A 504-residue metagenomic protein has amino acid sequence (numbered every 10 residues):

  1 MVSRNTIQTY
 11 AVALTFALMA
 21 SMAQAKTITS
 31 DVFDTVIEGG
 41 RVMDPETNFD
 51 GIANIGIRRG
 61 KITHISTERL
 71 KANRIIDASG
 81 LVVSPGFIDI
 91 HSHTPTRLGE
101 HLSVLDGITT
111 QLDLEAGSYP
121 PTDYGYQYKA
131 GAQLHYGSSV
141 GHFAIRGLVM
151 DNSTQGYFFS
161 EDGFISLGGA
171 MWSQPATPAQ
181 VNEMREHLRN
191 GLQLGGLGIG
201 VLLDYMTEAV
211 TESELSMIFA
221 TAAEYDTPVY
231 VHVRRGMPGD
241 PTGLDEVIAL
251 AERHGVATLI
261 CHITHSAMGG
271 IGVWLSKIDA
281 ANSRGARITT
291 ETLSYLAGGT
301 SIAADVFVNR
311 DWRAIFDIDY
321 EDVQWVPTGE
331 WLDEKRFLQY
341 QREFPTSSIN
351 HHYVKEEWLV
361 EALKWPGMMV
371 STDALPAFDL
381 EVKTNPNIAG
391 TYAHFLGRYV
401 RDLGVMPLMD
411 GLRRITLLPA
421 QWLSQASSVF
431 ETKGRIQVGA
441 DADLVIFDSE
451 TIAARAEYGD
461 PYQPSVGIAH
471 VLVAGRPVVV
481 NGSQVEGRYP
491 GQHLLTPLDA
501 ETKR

Functional and structural regions predicted by a protein language model:
N5-T6, V12-T15, M22-A53, R58 (+5 more regions): Active-site microenvironment of metallo-dependent hydrolases
V36, I75-D77, F87, Y136-S138 (+2 more regions): Conserved beta-strand scaffold positions in the cores of enzyme catalytic domains, especially in NTP/NDP-utilizing
E68-L70, D77-G131, A251: Metal-associated gating/positioning segment near the N- to mid-region
H91, L203-E208, V233-P238, H262-M268 (+2 more regions): Conserved short loop/turn motifs at secondary-structure junctions
P95-H101, Q180-N190, T242-G243: Short, acidic/polar
H101-T122, Q133-A144, L192-T207, Y225-R234 (+3 more regions): Divalent metal-dependent hydrolysis catalytic cores, especially in the metallo-beta-lactamase
Y119-Y124, A209-I218, G243: Active-site-adjacent beta->alpha loops and helix N-cap segments on the catalytic face of soluble alpha/beta enzymes
V149-V210, I248-E252, V256-L408: Active-site neighborhoods of metal-dependent hydrolases
